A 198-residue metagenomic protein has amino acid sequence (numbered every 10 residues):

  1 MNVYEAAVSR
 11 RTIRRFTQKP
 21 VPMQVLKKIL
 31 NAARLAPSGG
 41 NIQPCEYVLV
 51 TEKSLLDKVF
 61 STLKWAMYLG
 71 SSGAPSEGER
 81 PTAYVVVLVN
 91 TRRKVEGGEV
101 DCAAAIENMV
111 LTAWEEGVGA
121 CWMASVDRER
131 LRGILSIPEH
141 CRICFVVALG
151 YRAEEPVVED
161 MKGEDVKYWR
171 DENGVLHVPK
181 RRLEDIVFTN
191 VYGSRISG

Functional and structural regions predicted by a protein language model:
M1-G198: Acidic, surface-exposed loops and disordered segments
